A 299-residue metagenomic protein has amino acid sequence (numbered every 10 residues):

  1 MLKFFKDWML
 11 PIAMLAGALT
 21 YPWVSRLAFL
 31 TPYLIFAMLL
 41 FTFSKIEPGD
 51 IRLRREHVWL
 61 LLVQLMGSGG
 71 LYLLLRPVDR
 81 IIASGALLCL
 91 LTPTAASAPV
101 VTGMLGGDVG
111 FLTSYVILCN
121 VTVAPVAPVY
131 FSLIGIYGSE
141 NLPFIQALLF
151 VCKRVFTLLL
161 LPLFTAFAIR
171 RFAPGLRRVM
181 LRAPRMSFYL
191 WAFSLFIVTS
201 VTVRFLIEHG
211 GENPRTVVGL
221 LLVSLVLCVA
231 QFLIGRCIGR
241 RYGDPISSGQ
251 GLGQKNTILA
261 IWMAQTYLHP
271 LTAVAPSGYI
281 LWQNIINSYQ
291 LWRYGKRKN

Functional and structural regions predicted by a protein language model:
M1-N299: Alpha-helical transmembrane segments of multi-pass small-molecule/ion transporters
